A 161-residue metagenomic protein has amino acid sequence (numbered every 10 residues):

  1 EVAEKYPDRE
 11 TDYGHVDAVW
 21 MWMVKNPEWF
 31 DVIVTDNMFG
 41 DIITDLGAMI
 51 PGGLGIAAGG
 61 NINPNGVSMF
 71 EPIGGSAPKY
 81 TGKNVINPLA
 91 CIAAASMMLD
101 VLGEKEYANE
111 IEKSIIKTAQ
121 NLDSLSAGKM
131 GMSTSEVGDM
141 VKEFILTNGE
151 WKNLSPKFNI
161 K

Functional and structural regions predicted by a protein language model:
E1-A18, E28-V32: Glycine-rich phosphate/diphosphate-binding loop of Rossmann-like nucleotide-binding domains
P7-R9, G14, P51, Y80 (+2 more regions): Functionally constrained cores in energy, signaling, and assembly domains
R9-Y13, V32-I33, V85, A127 (+1 more regions): Hydrophobic alpha-helical scaffolding
M23-L122: Glycine-rich phosphate/nucleotide-binding loop
A90-K161: Mobile late-domain/C-terminal helix-loop "cap" segments that border catalytic sites or the cytosolic face
